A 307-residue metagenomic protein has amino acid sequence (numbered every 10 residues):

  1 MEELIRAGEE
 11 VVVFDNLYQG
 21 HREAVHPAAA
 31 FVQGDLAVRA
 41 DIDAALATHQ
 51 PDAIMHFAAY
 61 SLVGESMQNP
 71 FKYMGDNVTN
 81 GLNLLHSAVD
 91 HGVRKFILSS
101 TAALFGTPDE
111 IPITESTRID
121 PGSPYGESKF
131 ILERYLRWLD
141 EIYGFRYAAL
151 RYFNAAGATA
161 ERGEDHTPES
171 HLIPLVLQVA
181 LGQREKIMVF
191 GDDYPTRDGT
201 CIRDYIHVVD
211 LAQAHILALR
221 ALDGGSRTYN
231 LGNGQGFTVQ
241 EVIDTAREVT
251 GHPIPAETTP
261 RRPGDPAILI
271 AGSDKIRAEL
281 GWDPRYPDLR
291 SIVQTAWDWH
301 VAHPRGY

Functional and structural regions predicted by a protein language model:
M1-A155: N-terminal Rossmann-like NAD(P)+-binding domain of SDR-like oxidoreductases, especially those catalyzing
E3, L175-Y307: C-terminal substrate-binding subdomain of Rossmann-fold SDR/epimerase-dehydratase oxidoreductases
G20-R22, G34, G64, S99 (+8 more regions): Glycine-centered small-residue hotspots that permit tight backbone geometry or close packing
A58, A88, A156, A180-R184 (+1 more regions): Hydrophobic aliphatic residues
V63-M67, A158-G163, R197-G199: A short acidic, helix-capping loop that chelates divalent metal ions and anchors anionic groups
M74, T117, G122-F130, H166-P174 (+2 more regions): Short-chain dehydrogenase/reductase
T159-E169, V176-V179, E185: Hydrophobic, Gly/Ser/Ala-rich alpha-helical and linker tracts in large acyl-processing enzymes of secondary/lipid
